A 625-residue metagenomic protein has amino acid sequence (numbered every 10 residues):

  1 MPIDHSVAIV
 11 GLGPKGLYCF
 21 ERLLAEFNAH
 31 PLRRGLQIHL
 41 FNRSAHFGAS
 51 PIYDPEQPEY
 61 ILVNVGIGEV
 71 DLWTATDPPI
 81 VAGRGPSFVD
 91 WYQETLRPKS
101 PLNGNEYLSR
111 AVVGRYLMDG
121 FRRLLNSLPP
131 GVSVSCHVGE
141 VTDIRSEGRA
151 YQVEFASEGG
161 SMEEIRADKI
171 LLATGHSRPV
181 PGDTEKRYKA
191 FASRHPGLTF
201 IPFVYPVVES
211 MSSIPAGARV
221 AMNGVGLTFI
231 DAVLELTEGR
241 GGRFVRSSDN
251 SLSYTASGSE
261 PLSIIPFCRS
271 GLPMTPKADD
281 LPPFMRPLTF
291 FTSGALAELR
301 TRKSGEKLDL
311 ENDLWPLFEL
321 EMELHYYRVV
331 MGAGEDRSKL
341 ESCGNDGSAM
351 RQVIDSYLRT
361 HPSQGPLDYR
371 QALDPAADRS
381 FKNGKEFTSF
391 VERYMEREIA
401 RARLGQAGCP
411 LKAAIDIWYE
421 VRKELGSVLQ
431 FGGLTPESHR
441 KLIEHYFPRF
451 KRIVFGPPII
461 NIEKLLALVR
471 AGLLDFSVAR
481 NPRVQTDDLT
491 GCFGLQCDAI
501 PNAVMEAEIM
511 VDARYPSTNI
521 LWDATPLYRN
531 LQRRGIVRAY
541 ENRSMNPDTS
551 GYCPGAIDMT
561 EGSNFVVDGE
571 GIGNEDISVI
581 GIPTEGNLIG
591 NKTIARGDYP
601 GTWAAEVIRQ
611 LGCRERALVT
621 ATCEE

Functional and structural regions predicted by a protein language model:
M1-D54, K99-E625: Flavin (primarily FAD) cofactor-binding/catalytic cores of flavoenzymes
S44-K99: Redox-cofactor-proximal catalytic regions of oxidoreductases
